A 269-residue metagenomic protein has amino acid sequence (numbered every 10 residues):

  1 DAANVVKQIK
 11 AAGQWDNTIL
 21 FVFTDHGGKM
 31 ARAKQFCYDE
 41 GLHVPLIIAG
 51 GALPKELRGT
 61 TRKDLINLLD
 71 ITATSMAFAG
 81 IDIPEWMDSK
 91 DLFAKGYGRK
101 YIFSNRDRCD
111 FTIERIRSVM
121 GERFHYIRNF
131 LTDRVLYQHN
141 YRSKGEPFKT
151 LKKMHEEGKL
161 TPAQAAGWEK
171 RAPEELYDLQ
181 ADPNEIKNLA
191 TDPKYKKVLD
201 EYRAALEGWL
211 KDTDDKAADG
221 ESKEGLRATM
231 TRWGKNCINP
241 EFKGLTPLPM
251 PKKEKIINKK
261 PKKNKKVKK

Functional and structural regions predicted by a protein language model:
D1-V5, I71, V198, Y202-L206: Alpha-helical packing segments of well-folded alpha/beta enzyme cores
A2-V5, I9, I19-T24, P45-I48 (+2 more regions): Beta-strand elements within well-structured catalytic alpha/beta cores of enzymes that handle phosphate/sulfate esters
V6-I9, G13, G51, F78-I83 (+5 more regions): A generic secondary-structure signal for well-formed alpha-helical elements
Q8-N67, D88, F111, G234-P240: Histidine-centered active-site microenvironments of extracellular/periplasmic hydrolases and transferases
G28, T72, A79-E175: C-terminal cap/loop subdomain of S1 sulfatases and analogous C-terminal strand-loop tails that border
H43, E157-E174, L179-K269: Long, internal low-complexity/basic segments
G50, F130, S222-G225: Short beta-strand segments enriched in hydrophobic/aromatic residues within well-folded beta-rich domains
